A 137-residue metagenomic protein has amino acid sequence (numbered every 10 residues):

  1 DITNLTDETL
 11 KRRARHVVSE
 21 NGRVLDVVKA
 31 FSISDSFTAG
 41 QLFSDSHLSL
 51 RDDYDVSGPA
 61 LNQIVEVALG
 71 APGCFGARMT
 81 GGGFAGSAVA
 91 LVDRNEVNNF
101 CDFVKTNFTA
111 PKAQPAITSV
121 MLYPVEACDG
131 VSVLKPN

Functional and structural regions predicted by a protein language model:
D1-G76, L91-N137: C-terminal nucleotide
R78-S87: Conserved phosphate/anionic-ligand binding catalytic regions in large, soluble enzymes, centered on
